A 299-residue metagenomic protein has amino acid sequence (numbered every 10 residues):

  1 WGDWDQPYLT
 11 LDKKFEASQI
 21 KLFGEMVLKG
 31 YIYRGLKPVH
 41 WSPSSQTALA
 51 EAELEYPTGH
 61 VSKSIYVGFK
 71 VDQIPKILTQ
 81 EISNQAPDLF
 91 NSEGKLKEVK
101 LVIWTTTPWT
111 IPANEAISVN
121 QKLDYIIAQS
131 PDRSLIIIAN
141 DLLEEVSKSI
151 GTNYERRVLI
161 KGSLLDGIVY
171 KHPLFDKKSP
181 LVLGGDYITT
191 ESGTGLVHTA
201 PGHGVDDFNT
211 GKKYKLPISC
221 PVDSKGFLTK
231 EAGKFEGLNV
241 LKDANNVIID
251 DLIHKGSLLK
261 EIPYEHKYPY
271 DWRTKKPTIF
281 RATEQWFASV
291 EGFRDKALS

Functional and structural regions predicted by a protein language model:
W1-P112, Y187, E191-S299: Residue patterns forming the tRNA-binding/recognition surfaces of aminoacyl-tRNA synthetases and related DALR
A113-D223, I253: Catalytic alpha/beta core of large soluble enzyme barrels
